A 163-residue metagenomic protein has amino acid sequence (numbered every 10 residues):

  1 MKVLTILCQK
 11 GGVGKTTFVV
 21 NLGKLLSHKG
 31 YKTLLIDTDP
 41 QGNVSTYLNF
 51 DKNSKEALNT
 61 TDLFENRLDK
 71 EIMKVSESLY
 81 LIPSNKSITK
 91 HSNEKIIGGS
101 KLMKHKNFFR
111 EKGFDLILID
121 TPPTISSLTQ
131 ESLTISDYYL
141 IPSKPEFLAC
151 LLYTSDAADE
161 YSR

Functional and structural regions predicted by a protein language model:
M1-D156, R163: P-loop NTP-binding core
